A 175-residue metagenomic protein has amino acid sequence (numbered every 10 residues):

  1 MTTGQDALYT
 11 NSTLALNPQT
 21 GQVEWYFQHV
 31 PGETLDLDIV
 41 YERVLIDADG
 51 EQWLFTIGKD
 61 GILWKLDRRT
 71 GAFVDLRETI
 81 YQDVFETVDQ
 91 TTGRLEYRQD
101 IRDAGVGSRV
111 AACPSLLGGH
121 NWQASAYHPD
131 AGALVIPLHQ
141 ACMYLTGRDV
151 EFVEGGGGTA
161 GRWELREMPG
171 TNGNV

Functional and structural regions predicted by a protein language model:
M1-T2, S12, L37-G58, N121-A126 (+1 more regions): Repeat-blade elements of multi-bladed beta-propeller folds
T2-I39, I46-E51, I62-A112, C142-V175: Extracytoplasmic/lumenal domain signature
G93, D100, S108-A111, L117-M143: Long, low-complexity segments enriched in small/aliphatic residues
